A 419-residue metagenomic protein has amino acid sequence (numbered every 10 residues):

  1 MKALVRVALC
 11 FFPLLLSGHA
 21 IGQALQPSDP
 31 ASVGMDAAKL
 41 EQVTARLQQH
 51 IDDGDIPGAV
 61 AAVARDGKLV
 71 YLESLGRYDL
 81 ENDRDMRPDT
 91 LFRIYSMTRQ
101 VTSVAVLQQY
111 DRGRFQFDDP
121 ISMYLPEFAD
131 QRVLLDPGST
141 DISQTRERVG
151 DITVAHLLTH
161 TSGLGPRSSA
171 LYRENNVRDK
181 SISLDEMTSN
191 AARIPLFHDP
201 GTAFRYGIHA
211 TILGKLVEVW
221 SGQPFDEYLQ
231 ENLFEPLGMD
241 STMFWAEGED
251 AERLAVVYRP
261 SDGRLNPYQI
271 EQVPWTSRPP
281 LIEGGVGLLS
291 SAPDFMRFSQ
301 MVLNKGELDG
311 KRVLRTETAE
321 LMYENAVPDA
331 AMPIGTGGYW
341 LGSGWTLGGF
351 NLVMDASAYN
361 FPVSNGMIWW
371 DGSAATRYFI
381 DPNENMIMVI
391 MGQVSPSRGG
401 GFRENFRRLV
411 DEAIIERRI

Functional and structural regions predicted by a protein language model:
M1-R6: Positively charged n-region of N-terminal signal peptides that target proteins for export
V7-G18: Bacterial N-terminal signal peptides
A20-A24: Boundary at the C-terminal end of the N-terminal hydrophobic targeting segment
S28-I94, R114-Q116, V133-P137, V273 (+3 more regions): Short, conserved catalytic-motif segment at the N-terminal edge
E41-Q48, A61, G67, F92-I121 (+3 more regions): Active-site SXXK
V60-A62, Y71-L72, R93, H156-T159 (+4 more regions): Structural recognition of the beta-strand scaffold that forms the well-ordered cores of secreted hydrolase catalytic
M123-V363: Short, surface-exposed loop or secondary-structure junction motifs that flank catalytic or metal-binding residues
M367-I419: Structured C-terminal helix/loop/strand segments within mature extracytoplasmic catalytic/sensor domains
